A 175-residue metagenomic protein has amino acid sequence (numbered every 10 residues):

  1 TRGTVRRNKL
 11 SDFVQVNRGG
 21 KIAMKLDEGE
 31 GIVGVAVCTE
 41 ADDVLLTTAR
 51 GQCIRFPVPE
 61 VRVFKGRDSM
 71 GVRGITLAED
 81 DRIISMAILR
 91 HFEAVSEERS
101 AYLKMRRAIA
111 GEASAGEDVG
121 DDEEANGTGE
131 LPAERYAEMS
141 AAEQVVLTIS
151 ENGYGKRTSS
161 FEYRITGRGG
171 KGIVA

Functional and structural regions predicted by a protein language model:
T1-A175: C-terminal interaction appendages of subunits in large macromolecular complexes
